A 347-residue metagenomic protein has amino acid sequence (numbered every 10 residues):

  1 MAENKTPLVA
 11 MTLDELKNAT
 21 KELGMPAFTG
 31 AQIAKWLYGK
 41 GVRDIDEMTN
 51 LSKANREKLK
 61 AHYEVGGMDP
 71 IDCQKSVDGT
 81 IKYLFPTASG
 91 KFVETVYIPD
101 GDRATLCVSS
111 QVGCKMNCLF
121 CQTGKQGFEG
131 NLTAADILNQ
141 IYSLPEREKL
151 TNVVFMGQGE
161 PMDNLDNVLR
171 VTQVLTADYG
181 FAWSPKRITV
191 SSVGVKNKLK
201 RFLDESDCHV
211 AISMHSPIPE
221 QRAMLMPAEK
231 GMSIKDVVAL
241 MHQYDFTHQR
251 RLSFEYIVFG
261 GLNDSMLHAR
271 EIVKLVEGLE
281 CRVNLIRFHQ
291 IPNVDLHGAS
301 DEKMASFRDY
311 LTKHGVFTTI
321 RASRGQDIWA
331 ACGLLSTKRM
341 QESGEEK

Functional and structural regions predicted by a protein language model:
M1-V93, H242-R250, V258-K347: Auxiliary Fe-S-binding modules of radical SAM enzymes
S76, S109-S110, S191, S213: Short linear Ser/Thr-Pro motifs
I81, V93, A104-V108, M116 (+1 more regions): Generic beta-strand structural signal
S89-I98, D102-R103: P-loop NTP-binding catalytic core
P99-D136: Canonical Radical SAM [4Fe-4S] cluster-binding loop centered on the CxxxCxxC motif and its immediate flanking residues
A135, N139-R147: Ferredoxin-type iron-sulfur electron-transfer modules in oxidoreductases and energy-metabolism complexes
P145-N152, G157-R321: Conserved AdoMet/S-adenosylmethionine-binding subsite of the radical SAM
